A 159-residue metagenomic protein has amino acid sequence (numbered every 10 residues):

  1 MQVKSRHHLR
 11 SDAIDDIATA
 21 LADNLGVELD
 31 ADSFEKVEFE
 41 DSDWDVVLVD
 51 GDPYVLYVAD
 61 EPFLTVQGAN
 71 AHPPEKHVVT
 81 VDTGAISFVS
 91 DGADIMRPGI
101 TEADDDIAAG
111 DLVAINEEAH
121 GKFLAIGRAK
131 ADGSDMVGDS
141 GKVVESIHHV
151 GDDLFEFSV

Functional and structural regions predicted by a protein language model:
M1-V55: N-terminal intrinsically disordered, low-complexity, charge/repeat-rich segments that act as generic
I14-D32, Q67, A71-I107: Active-site-adjacent loop/helix segments that line or gate small-molecule/cofactor pockets in enzymes
G51-P53, D60, A85, A93-I95 (+3 more regions): A broadly conserved detector of short glycine/acidic/proline-rich loop/turn motifs that flank catalytic sites and bind
P53-P73: Active-site loop ensemble at the mouth of alpha/beta enzyme cores that anchors a bound cofactor
H120-R128: Short, Lys/Arg- and Gly-enriched loop/turn segments at beta-strand edges
A129-V159: Glycine- and charge-enriched low-complexity intrinsically disordered segments
